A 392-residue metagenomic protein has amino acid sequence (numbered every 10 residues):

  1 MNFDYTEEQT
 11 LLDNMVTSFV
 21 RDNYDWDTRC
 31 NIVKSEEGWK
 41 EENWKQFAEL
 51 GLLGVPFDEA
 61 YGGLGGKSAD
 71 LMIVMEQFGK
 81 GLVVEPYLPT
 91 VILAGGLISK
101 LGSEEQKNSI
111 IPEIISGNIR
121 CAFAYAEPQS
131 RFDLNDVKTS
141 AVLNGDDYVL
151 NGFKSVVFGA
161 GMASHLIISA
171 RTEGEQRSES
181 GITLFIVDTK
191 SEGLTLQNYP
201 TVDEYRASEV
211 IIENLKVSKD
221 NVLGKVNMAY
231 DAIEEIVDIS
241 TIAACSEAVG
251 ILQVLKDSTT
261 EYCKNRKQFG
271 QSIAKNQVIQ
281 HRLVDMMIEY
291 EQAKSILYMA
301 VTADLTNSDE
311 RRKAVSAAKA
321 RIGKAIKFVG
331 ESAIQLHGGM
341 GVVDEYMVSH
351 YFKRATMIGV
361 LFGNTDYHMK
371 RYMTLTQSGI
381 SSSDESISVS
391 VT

Functional and structural regions predicted by a protein language model:
M1-E85, L101-Q106, E113, G117-N118 (+3 more regions): Alpha-helical interface subdomain recognition
G51, V74-G79, A170, V187-S191 (+1 more regions): Short Ser/Thr-interspersed hydrophobic loop/turn segments at strand-loop and sheet-helix junctions that line or gate
K100-G102, V142, I168-R171, I186-D188 (+2 more regions): Short beta-strand-to-turn element immediately C-terminal to the catalytic PLP-Schiff-base lysine in fold type I
I110-P112, Q129, K138-S140, K154-F158 (+2 more regions): A generic local secondary-structure boundary/capping motif
G117-A126, I168: A short, Trp-centered hydrophobic/proline-enriched beta-strand micro-motif
D136-K138, V156, D188-K219: Flexible, small-/acidic-enriched active-site or ligand-binding loops
N151-T195: A short core secondary-structure module
E213-D231: Long, acidic (Asp/Glu-rich), low-complexity accessory segments flanking structured domains
